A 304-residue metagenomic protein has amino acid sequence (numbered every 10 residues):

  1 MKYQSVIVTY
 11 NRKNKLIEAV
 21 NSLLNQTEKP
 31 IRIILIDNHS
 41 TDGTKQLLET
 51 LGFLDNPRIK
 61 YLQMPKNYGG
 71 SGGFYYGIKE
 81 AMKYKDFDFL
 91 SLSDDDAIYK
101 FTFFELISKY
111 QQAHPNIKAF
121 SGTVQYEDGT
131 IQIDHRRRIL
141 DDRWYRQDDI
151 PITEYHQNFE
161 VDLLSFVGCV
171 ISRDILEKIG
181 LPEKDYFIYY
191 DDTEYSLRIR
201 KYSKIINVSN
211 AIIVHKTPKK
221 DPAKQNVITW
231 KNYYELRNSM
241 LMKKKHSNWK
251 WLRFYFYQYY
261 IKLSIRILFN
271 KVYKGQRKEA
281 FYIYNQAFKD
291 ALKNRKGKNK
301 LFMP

Functional and structural regions predicted by a protein language model:
N21-I31: Short, acidic, metal-binding catalytic loop of nucleotide-sugar glycosyltransferases
S22, D37-Q46, K66, A97: A conserved acidic beta->alpha catalytic loop
M64-Y84: Glycine-rich, basic loop-to-helix element that forms the pyrophosphate-binding segment of sugar-nucleotide handling
D86-D96: Short beta-strand-to-loop acidic/aromatic patch adjacent to the donor-nucleotide binding site
T102-H135: Conserved donor NDP-sugar-binding/catalytic core segment of glycosyltransferases
P151-I171, T193, A223: A recurrent flexible, glycine/aromatic-enriched loop bordering the glycosyltransferase active site that acts as
C169-I171, I175-L181, D185-A211: A short, conserved alpha-helix in the catalytic core of glycosyltransferases
W230-K231, W249-P304: Non-catalytic, C-terminal membrane-associated alpha-helical segments of glycosyltransferases
